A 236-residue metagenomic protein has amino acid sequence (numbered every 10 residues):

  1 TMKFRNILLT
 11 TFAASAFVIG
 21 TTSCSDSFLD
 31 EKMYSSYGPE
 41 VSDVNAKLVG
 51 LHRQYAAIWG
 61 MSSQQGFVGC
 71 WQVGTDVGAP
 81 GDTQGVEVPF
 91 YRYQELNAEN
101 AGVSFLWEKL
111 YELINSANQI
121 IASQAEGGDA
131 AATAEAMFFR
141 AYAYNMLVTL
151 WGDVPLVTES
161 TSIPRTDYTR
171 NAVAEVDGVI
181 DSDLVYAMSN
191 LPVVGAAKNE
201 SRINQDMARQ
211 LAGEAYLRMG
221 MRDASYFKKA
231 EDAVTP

Functional and structural regions predicted by a protein language model:
M2-T22: Sec-dependent bacterial lipoprotein signal peptides
C24-V68, V234-T235: Membrane-proximal, proline-rich intrinsically disordered regions
M33-S35, T158-R165: Short linear capping/connector segments at secondary-structure termini
T83-W151, T166-G178, L184-K198: Conserved, well-structured interaction surfaces
S116, D183, Y226-K229, A233-P236: Alpha-helical solenoid repeat scaffolds, predominantly canonical TPR units
V148-T149, P155, R218-A224: Short coil/turn linking the two alpha-helices of tandem helical-hairpin repeats
S201-L211: Amphipathic alpha-helical protein-interaction segments enriched in hydrophobic
